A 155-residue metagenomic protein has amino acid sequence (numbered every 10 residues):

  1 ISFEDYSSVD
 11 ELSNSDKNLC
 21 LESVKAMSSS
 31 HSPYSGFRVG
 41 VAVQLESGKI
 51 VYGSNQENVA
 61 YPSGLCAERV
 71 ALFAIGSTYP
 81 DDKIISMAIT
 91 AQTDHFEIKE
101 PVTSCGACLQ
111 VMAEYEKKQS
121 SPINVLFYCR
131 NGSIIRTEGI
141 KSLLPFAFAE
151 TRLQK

Functional and structural regions predicted by a protein language model:
I1-S29, F73, Y79-K155: C-terminal binding/interaction regions
H31-P33: Short Gly/Pro-enriched turn/cap motifs at secondary-structure boundaries
G36, C66, D82-I84: Short connector loops at helix/strand junctions that flank enzyme active sites, especially segments positioning acidic
G36-L45: Short beta-strand scaffold segments in enzyme catalytic cores
S54-Y61, D94-I98: A short glycine/serine-rich beta->alpha loop
N58-S77: A short mixed-secondary-structure module that forms the rim of ligand-binding clefts
